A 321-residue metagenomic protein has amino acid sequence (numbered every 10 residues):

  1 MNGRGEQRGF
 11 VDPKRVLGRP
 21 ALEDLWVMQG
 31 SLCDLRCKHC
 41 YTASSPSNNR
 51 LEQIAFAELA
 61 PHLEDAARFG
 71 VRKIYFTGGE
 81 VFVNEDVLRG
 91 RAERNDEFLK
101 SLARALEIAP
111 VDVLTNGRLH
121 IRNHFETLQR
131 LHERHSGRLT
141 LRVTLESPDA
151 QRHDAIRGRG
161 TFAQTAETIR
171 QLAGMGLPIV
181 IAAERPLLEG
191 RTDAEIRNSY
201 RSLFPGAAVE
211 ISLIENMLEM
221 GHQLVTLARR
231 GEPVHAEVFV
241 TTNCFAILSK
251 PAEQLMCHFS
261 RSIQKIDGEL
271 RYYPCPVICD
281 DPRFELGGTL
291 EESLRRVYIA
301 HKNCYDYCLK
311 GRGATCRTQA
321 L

Functional and structural regions predicted by a protein language model:
G3-G78, F82-S101, A105: Conserved alpha-helical substructure of the radical SAM core
E23, L139-L141, H258-S260: Change "...and in nucleic-acid phosphodiester-cleaving endonucleases..." to "...and in nucleic-acid processing enzymes
C33, S136, L255: Short, flexible loop/turn motifs enriched in small residues
S47-P61, V81-R134, L141-Q164, E184-D193: Canonical radical SAM enzyme core domain
F69-Y75, V111-D112, H135-L145, G160-V234: Conserved C-terminal portion of the radical SAM core fold that forms the substrate/S-adenosylmethionine-binding
E219-L321: Accessory C-terminal segments flanking Radical SAM cores
